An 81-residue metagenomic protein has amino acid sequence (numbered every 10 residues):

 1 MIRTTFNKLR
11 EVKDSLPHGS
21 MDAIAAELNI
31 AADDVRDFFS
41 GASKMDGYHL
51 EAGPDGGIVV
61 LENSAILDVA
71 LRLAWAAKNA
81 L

Functional and structural regions predicted by a protein language model:
I2-G19: Short, amphipathic alpha-helical "recognition" segments used to contact nucleic acids or chromatin
A23-A25: Short alpha-helical "recognition helix" segments of helix-turn-helix
D33: Key DNA-contact positions within bacterial/archaeal DNA-binding proteins
F39: DNA major-groove recognition helix of helix-turn-helix
D46-L81: Short Lys/Arg-enriched helix C-cap and helix-to-coil transition segments that create basic nucleic-acid-contact patches
